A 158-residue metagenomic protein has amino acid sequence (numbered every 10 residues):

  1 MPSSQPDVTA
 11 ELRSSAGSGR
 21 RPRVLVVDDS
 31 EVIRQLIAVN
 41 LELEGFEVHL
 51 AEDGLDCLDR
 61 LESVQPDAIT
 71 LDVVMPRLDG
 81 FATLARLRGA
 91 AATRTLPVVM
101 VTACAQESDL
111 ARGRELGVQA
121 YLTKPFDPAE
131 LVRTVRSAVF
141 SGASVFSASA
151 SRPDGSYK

Functional and structural regions predicted by a protein language model:
Q35-L43: Charged docking surfaces used in two-component/phosphorelay signaling
G45-E52, R60: Short hydrophobic/Thr-rich beta-strand motif most characteristic of the beta2 strand and flanking loop of CheY-like
V64-T70: Active-site beta3 strand of CheY-like receiver
M75: Receiver (REC) domain active-site loop signature in two-component systems and cognate sites in sensor histidine kinases
Q119: Short, glycine/charged-rich "phosphate-handling" switch motifs in NTP-dependent and phosphotransfer domains
F126-R136: C-terminal output helix
